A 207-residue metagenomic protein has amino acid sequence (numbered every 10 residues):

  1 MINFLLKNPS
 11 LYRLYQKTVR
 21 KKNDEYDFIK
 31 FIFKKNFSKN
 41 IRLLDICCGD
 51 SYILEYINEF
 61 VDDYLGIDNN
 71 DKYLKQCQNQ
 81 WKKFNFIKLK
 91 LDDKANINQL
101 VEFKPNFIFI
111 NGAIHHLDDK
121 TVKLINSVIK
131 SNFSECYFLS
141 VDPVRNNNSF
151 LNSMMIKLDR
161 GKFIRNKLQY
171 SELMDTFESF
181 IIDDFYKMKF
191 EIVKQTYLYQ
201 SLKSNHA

Functional and structural regions predicted by a protein language model:
M1-F37, G49-N98, L117-T121, F138-A207: Class I (Rossmann-like) S-adenosyl-L-methionine-dependent methyltransferase catalytic domain, capturing the SAM-binding
I41, D62, N106, C136: Conserved acidic residues
I46: Conserved beta-strand/loop positions that form the S-adenosyl-L-methionine
F103: Active-site charged/polar residues at nucleotide-handling catalytic sites that mediate phosphoryl, nucleotidyl
F109: A conserved beta-strand element that flanks and buttresses the S-adenosyl-L-methionine
G112-H116: Short catalytic micro-motifs in class I SAM-dependent methyltransferases
K123-C136: A short glycine-rich, Lys/Arg-flanked "PGG" loop and its adjoining helix->strand segment in the class I
